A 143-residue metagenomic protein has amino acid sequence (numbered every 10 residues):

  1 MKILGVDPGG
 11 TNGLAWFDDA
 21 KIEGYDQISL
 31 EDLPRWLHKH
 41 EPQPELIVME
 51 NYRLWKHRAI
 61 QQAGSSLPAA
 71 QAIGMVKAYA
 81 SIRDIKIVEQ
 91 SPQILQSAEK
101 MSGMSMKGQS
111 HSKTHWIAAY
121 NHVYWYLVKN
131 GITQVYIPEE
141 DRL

Functional and structural regions predicted by a protein language model:
M1-L143: Phosphate- and other anionic-substrate recognition elements at nucleic-acid/protein interfaces
